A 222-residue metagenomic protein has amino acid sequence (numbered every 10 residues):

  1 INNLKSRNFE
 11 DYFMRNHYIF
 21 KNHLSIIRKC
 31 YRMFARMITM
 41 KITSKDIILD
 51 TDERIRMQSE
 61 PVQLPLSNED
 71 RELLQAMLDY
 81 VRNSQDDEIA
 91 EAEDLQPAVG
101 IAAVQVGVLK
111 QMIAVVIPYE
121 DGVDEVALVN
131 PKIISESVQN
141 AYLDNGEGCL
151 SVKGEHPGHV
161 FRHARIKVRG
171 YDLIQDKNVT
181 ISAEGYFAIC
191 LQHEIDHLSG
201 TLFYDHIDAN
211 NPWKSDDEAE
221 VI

Functional and structural regions predicted by a protein language model:
L4, F9-F13, H17-L24: Short hydrophobic targeting helices and cationic amphipathic motifs that mediate membrane/organellar targeting
I27-I222: Positively charged
